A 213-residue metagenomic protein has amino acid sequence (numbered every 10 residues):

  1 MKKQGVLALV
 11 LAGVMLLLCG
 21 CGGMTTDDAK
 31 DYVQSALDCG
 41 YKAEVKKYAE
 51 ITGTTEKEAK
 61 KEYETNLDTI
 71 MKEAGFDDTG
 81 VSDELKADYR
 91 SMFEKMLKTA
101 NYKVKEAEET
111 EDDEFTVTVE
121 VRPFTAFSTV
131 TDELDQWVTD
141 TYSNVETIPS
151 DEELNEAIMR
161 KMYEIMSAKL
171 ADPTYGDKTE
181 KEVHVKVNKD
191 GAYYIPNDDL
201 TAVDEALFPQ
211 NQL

Functional and structural regions predicted by a protein language model:
M1-G13: Positively charged n-region of N-terminal signal peptides that target proteins for export
L17-G20: C-terminal motif of bacterial Sec signal peptides marking the signal peptidase cleavage site
M24-L213: Subset-of-secretome marker
